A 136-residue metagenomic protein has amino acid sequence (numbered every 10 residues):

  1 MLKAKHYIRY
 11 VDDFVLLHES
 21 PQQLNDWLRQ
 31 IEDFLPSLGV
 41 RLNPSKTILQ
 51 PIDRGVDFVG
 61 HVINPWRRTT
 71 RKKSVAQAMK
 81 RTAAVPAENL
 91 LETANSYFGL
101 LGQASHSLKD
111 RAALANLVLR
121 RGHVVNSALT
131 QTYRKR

Functional and structural regions predicted by a protein language model:
M1-R136: Non-catalytic terminal/accessory segments
